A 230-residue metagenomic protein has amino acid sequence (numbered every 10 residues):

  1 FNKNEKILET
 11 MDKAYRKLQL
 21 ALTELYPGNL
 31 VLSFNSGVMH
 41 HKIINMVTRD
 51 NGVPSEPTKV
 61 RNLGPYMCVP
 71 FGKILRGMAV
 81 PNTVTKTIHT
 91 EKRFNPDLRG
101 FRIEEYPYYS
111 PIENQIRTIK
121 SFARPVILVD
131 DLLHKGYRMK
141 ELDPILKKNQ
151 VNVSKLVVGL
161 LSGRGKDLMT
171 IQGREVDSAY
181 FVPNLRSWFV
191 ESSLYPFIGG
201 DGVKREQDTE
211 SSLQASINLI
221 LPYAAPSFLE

Functional and structural regions predicted by a protein language model:
F1-E230: PRPP-associated nucleotide enzymes
